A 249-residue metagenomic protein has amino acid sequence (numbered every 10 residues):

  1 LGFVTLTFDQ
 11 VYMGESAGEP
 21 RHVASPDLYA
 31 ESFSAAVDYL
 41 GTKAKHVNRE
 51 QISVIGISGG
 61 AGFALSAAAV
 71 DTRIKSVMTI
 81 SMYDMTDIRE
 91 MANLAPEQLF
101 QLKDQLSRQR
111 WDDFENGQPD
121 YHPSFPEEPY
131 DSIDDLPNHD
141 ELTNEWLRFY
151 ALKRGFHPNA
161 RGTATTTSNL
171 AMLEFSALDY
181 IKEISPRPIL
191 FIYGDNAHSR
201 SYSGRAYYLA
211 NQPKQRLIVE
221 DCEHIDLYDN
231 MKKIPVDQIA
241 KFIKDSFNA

Functional and structural regions predicted by a protein language model:
L1, M13-S53, K233-P235: Catalytic nucleophile-loop/oxyanion-hole region of alpha/beta-hydrolase and closely related hydrolase-like folds
L1-T7: Short amphipathic alpha-helix adjacent to the substrate-entry channel of hydrolases
G56-G60, A64: Gly/Ala-rich beta-loop-alpha elbow adjacent to hydrolase catalytic centers
L65-R148: Alpha/beta-hydrolase-fold enzymes
N93, A164-I181: Active-site nucleophile elbow and catalytic-triad environment of alpha/beta-hydrolase enzymes
I184-S185, L190-Y193: Short beta-strand/loop motif that positions the catalytic acidic residue of the alpha/beta-hydrolase fold
D195-K214: Conserved loop-alpha-helix segment in the C-terminal half of the alpha/beta-hydrolase fold that carries the catalytic
C222-K233: Catalytic histidine-centered segment of alpha/beta-hydrolase-like enzymes
